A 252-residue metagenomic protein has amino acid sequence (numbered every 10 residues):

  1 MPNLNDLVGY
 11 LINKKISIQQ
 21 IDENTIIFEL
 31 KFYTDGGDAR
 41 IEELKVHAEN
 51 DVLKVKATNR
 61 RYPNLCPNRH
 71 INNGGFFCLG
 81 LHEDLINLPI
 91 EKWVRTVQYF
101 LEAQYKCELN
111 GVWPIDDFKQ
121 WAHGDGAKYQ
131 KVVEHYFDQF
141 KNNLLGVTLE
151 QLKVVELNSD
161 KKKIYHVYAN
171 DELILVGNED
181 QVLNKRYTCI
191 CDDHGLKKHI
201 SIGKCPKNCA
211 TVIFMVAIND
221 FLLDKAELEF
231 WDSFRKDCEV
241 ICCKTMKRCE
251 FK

Functional and structural regions predicted by a protein language model:
P2-L4: Non-globular disordered terminal and juxtamembrane segments underlying protein topogenesis/assembly
G9-I16, E102, K106, D138-L145 (+1 more regions): Generic surface-pattern signal
G9-K92, E150-C191, G195-K197: Compact alpha/beta protein-protein interaction domains typified by the UBC
N68-Q139: Domain-level detector for trafficking modules
P114-K252: Charge-rich (especially acidic), low-complexity segments
